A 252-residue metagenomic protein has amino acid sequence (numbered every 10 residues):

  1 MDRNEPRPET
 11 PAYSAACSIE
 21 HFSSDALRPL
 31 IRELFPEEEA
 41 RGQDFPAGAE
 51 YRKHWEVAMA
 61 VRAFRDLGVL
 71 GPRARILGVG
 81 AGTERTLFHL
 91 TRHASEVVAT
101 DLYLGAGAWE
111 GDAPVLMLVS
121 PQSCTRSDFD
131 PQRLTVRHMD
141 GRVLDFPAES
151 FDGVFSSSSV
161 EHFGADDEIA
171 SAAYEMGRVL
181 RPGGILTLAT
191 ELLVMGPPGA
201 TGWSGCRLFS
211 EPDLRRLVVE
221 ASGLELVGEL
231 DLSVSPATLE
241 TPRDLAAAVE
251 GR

Functional and structural regions predicted by a protein language model:
H54-R73: Conserved alpha-helix/loop element of class I SAM-dependent methyltransferases that forms part of the SAM/SAH-binding
L77, E84-V143: Class I SAM-dependent methyltransferase SAM/SAH-binding core
M139-V154: A short acidic, Gly/Pro-enriched loop at the edge of an enzyme's catalytic core that lines a small-molecule cofactor
D152-D167: A short SAM/SAH-binding and catalytic strip from SAM-dependent methyltransferases
A170-I185: A short glycine-rich, Lys/Arg-flanked "PGG" loop and its adjoining helix->strand segment in the class I
L188-T190: Acidic carboxylate diad motif detector
P197-S233: Conserved Class I S-adenosyl-L-methionine
G228-R252: A C-terminal cap/extension of S-adenosyl-L-methionine-dependent methyltransferases that defines the acceptor-substrate
